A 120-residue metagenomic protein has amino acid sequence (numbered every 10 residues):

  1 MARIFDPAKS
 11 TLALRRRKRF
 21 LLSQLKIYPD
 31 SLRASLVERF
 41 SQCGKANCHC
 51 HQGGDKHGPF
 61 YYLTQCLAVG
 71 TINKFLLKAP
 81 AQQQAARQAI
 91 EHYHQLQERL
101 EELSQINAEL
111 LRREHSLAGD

Functional and structural regions predicted by a protein language model:
M1-D120: A positively charged, amphipathic N-terminal helix/segment that binds anionic biomolecules
